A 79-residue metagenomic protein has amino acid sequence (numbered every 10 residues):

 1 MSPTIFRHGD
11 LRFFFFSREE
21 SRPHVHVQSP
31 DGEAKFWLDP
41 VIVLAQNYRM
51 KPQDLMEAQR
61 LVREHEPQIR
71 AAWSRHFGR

Functional and structural regions predicted by a protein language model:
M1-T4, G78-R79: Intrinsically disordered, low-complexity and often Lys/Arg-enriched segments
S2, R12-F14: Generic hydrophobic alpha-helical membrane-segment signal
T4-H8, V27: Short acidic-hydrophobic surface loop/beta-edge motif
D10-R12, R79: Charge-dense, helix-prone N-terminal extensions
F14-P52: A short, structured beta-strand/loop element
R49-R79: C-terminal structural segments of small proteins and small subunits
